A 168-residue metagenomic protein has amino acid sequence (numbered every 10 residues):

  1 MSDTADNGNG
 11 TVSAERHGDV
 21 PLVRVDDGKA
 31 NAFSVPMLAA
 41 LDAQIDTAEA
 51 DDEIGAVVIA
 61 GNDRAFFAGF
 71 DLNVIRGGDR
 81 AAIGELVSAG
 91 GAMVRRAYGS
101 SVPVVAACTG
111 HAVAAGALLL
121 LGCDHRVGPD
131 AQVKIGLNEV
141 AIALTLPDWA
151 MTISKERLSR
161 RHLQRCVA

Functional and structural regions predicted by a protein language model:
M1-A60, R95, G99: Conserved CoA-thioester-binding segment of acyl-CoA-metabolizing enzymes
G18-D19, R64, V133: Beta-strand-connecting loop/turn residues
D26, N62, A68-D71, T109 (+2 more regions): A secondary-structure boundary/capping signal
V35-P36, F70, L118: Generic recognition of short, well-ordered alpha-helical segments
A40, E53, A60-R95, A112: Glycine- (often His-adjacent) and acidic-residue-rich active-site loop that binds/positions the CoA thioester
Y98-A168: Crotonase-fold acyl-CoA enzyme core
